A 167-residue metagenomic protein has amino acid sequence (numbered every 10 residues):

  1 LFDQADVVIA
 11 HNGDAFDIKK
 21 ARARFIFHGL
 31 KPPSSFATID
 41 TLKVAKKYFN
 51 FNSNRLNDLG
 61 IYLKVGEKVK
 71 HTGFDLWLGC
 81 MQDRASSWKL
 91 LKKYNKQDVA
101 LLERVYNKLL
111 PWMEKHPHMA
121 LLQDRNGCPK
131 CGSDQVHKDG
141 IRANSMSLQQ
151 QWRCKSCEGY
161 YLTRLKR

Functional and structural regions predicted by a protein language model:
L1-Y62: Conserved DEDDh/DEDDy metal-dependent 3′-5′ exonuclease domain
I9, R55-L122: Acidic, Mg2+-coordinating catalytic module of metal-dependent nucleases/exonucleases that use a two-metal-ion mechanism
K31-F36, G66-F74, K138: Short, surface-exposed acidic
Q123-C128, Q151: Residues immediately within or flanking Cys/His clusters that coordinate Zn2+ in small zinc-binding modules
C128-C131, C154-C157: Short cysteine-rich clusters marking metal-coordination/redox-active sites
D134-D139, T163-R164: Short, non-ligating residues that shape and space the ligands of small metal-coordination modules and catalytic
G140-Q151: Short linker/helix segments within small regulatory modules
K155-R167: Short metal-binding segments enriched for Cys and/or His
